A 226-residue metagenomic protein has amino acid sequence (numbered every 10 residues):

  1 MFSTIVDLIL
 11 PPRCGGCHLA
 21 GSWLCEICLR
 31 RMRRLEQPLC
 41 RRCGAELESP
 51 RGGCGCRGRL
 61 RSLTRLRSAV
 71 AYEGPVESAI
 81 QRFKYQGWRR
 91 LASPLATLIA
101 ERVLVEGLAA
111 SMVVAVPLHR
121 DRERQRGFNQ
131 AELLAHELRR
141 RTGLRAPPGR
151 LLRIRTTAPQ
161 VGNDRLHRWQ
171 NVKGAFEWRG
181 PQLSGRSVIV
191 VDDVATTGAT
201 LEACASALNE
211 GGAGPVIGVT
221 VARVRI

Functional and structural regions predicted by a protein language model:
M1-I226: Glycine-rich phosphate/pyrophosphate-handling loop used in enzymes and phosphotransfer proteins
